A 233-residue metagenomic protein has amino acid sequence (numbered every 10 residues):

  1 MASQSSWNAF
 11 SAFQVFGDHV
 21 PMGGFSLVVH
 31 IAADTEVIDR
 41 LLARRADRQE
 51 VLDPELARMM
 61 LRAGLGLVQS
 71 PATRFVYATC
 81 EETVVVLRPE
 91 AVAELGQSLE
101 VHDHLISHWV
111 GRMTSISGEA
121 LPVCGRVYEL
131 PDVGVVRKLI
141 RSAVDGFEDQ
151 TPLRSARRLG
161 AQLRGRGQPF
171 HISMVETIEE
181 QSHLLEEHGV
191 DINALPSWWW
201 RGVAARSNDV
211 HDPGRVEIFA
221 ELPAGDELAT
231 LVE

Functional and structural regions predicted by a protein language model:
M1-E233: Regulatory and interdomain segments flanking nucleotide-handling catalytic cores in signaling/defense enzymes
